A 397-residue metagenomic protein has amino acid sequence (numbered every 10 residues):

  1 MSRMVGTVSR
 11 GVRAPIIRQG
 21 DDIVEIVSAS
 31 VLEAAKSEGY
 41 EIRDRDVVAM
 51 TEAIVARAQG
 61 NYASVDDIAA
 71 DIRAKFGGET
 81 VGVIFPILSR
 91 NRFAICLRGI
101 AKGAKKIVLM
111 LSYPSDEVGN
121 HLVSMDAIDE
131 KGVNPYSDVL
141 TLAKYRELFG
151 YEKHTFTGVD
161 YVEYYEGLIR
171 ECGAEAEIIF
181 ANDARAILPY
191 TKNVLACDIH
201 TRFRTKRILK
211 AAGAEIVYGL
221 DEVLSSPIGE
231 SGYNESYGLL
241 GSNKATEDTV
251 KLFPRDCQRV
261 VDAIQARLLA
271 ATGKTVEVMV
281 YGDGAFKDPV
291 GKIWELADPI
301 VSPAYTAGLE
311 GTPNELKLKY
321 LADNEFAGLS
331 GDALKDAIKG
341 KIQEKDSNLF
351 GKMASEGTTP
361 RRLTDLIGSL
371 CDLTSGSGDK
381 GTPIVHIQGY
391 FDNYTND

Functional and structural regions predicted by a protein language model:
S2-D44, A53-D397: Conserved mixed alpha/beta catalytic, RNA-binding, or beta-rich assembly cores of soluble enzyme, regulatory
